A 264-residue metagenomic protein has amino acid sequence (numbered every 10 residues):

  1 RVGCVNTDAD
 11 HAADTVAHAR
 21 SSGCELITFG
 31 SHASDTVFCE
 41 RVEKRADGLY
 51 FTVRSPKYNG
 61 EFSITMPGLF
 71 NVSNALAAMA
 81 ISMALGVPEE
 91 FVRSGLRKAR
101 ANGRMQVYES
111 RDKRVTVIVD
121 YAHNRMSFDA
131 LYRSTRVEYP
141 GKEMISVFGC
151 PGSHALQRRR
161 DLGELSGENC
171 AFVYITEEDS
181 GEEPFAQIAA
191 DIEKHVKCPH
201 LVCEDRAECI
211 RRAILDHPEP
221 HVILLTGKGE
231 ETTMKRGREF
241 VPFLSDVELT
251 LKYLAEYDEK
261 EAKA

Functional and structural regions predicted by a protein language model:
R1-V117, E193-H195: Acidic, Mg2+-coordinating active-site environments of NTP-dependent enzymes
G23-E25, K57, A80-S94, R100-A264: ATP-dependent carboxylate-amine ligase
